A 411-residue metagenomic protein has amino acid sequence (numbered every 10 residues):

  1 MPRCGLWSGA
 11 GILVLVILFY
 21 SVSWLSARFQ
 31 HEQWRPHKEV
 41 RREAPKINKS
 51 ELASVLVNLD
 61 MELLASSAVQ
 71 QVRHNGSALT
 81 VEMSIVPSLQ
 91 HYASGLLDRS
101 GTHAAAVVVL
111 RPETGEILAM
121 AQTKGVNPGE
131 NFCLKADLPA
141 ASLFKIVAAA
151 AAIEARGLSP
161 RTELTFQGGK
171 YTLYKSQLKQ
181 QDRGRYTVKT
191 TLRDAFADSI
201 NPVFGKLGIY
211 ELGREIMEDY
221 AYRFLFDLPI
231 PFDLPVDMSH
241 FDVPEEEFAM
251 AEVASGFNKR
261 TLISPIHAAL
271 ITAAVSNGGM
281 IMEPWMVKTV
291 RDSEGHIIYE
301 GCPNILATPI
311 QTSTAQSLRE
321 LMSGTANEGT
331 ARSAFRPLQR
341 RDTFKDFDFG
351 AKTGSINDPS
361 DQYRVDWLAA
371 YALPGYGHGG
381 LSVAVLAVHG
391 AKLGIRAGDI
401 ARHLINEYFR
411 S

Functional and structural regions predicted by a protein language model:
P2-A106, N127, E300-I305: Extracytoplasmic/periplasmic proteins that interact with beta-lactams or build/remodel peptidoglycan
L59-F144, A155-G157, T172-S176, S239-M250: Short pre-catalytic segments that frame enzyme active sites
N75-A78, G129-L134, Q177-L178, R185-T190 (+3 more regions): Flexible glycine/proline-enriched surface loops and loop-helix/loop-strand junctions
L79, P87, H91-G95, F132 (+11 more regions): Solvent-exposed, polar/charged alpha-helical surfaces in well-ordered, non-transmembrane soluble domains, broadly
Y92-L97, G115, A136-F166, A195 (+4 more regions): Active-site SXXK
H103-E113, A151, P160-L173, R183-M238 (+2 more regions): Active-site-adjacent helix/loop patches that line small-molecule binding or acyl-intermediate pockets
T162, F166-F196, F232-P235, A273-F335 (+3 more regions): Conserved active-site-proximal loop/helix segments of enzymes involved in bacterial cell-wall and related
M250-R291, H296-N304, E328-S411: Active-site beta-strand/loop architecture of penicillin-binding DD-peptidases
